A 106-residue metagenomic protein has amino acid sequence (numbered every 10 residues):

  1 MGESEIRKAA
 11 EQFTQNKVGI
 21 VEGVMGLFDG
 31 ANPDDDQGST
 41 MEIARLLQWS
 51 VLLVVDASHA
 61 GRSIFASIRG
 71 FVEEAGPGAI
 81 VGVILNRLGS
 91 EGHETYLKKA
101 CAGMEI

Functional and structural regions predicted by a protein language model:
M1-L47, V55-G82, E91-T95: ATP-dependent carboxylate-amine ligase catalytic core
L85-I106: GTPase G-domain guanine-specificity segment
